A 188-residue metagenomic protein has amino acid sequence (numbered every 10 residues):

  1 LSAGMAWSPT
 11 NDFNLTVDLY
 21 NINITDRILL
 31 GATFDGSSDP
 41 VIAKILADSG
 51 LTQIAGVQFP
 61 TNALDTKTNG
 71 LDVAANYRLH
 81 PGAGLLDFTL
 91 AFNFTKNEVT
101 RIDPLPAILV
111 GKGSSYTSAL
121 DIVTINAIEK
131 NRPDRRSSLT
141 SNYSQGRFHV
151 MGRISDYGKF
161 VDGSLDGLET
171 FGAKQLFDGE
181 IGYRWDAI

Functional and structural regions predicted by a protein language model:
L1, K44, T52-T61, R101 (+3 more regions): Extracytoplasmic loops and strand-loop junctions of Gram-negative outer membrane beta-barrel proteins
L1, N11, L19-T25, D35-S37 (+5 more regions): Transmembrane beta-barrel architecture of outer-membrane proteins
S2, S8, D12-D18, L85-D87 (+1 more regions): Membrane-spanning beta-strand positions in outer-membrane beta-barrel proteins
L19-D87, R101: Outer membrane beta-barrel strand-and-loop segments of large Gram-negative receptors, especially TonB-dependent
R27-F34, V99-A107, V161-L168: Outer-membrane beta-barrel translocator domains and adjoining extracellular loop/strand segments of Gram-negative
L71, Y77-H80, G84-A91, N126-I188: Conserved C-terminal beta-signal and adjacent last beta-strands/turns of outer-membrane beta-barrel proteins
A75, A107-I108, S115-T117, D121 (+1 more regions): Short, solvent-exposed micro-motifs at the edges of structured domains
L90-T95, L105-A107, G111: Long, well-ordered mid-to-C-terminal structural blocks that present hydrophobic/aromatic surfaces
